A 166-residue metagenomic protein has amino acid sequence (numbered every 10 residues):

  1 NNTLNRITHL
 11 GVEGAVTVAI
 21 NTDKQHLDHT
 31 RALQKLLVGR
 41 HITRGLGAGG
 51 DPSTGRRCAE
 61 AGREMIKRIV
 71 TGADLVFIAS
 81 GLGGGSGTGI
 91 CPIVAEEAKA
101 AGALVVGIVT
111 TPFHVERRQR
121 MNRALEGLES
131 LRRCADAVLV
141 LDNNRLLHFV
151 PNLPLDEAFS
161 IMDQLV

Functional and structural regions predicted by a protein language model:
N1-V166: Tubulin/FtsZ superfamily GTPase core signature
